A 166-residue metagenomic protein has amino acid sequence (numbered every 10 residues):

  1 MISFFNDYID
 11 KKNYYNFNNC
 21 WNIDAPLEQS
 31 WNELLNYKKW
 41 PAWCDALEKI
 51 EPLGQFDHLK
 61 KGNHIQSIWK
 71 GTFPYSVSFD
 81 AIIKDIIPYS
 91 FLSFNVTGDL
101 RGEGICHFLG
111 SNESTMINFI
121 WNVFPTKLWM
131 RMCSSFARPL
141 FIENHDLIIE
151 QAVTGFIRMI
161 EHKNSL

Functional and structural regions predicted by a protein language model:
M1-K60, L166: Hydrophobic ligand-binding cavity/cleft-lining segments
N19-W21, F79-D85, E103-G110, W121: Hydrophobic/aromatic beta-strand elements that line small-molecule binding cavities or substrate pockets in beta-rich
I23, W69, W121-V123: Hydrophobic beta-strand positions in extracellular immunoglobulin-like domains
L27-E28, Q55-L59, K84-Y89, H107-M116: A short, structured loop/turn motif at beta-sheet edges
S30-L34, W40, I65, I83 (+3 more regions): Hydrophobic pocket/interface hotspot
E51-L100, Q151-L166: Glycine-rich portal/gate segments that line the openings of hydrophobic small-molecule binding cavities
V96-E150: Beta-strand/loop substructures that line and gate deep hydrophobic ligand-binding cavities in soluble
